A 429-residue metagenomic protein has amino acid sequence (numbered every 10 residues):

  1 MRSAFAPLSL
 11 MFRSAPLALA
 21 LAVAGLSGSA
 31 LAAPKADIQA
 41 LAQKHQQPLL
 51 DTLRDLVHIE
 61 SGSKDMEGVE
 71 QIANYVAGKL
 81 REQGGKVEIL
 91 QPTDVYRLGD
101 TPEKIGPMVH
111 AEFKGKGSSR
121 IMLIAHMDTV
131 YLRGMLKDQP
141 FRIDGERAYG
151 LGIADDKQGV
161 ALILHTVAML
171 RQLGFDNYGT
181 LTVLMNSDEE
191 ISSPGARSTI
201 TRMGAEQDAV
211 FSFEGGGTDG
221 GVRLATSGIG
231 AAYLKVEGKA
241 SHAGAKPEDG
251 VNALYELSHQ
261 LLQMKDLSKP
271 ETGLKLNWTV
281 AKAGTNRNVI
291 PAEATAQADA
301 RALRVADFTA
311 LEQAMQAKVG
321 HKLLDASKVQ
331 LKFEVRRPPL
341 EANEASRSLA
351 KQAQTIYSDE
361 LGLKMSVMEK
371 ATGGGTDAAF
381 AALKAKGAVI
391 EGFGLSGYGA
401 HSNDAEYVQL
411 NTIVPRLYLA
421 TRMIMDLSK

Functional and structural regions predicted by a protein language model:
M1-A18: Bacterial N-terminal signal peptides that target proteins for export
G25-S29: N-terminal signal peptide c-region/cleavage motif recognized by signal peptidases
A33-D37, K79, G84, G215-G216 (+2 more regions): Metal-dependent amide/peptide-bond hydrolase catalytic core, centered on the "pita-bread" metallohydrolase fold
A33-L151, M169-L173, N177: Acidic/His- and Gly-rich active-site-bordering loop/insert found across diverse amide/peptide-bond hydrolases
Q43-Q47, S63-Q71, A154-K157, A161 (+4 more regions): Soluble non-cytosolic domains of exported or imported proteins
K104-G106, E206, S227-I229, P291-E293: Short, solvent-exposed loop/turn segments at the edges of secondary structure
M127-T129, L184-I191, G215-G217, A240 (+1 more regions): Acidic, glycine-rich active-site loops and adjacent beta-strand->loop/helix elements that engage anionic groups
G152, D156-I229, K269, S428-K429: Acidic/histidine-rich catalytic neighborhood of metal-dependent amide-processing enzymes
